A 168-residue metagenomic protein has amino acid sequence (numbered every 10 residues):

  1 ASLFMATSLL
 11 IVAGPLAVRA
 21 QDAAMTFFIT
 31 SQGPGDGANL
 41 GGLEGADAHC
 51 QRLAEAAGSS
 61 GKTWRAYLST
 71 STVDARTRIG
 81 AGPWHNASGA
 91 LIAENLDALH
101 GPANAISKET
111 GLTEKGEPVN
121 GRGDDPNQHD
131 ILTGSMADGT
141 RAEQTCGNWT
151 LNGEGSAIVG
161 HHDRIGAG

Functional and structural regions predicted by a protein language model:
S2-A13: Bacterial N-terminal signal peptides
V18-G168: Secreted/extracellular ectodomain signature
